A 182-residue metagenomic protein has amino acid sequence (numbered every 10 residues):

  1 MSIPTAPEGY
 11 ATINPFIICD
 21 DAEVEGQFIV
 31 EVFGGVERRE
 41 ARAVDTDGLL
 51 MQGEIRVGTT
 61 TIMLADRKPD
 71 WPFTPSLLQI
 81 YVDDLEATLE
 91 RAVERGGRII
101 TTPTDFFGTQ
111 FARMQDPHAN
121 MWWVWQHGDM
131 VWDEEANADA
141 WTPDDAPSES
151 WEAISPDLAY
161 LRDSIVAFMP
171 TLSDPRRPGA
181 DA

Functional and structural regions predicted by a protein language model:
S2-E8, L89-A182: Vicinal oxygen chelate
I3-Y10, F16-T61, G179-A182: Core segments of cupin and vicinal oxygen chelate
T12-D20, M51-R56, R67-R95, F106 (+1 more regions): Vicinal oxygen chelate
G26, D66, M130-D133: Generic domain-boundary/flexible-linker signal
G34-A41, T60-T61, L77-L78, D84-T88 (+3 more regions): Short, surface-exposed linear patches
A43, R67-K68, D105, H127: Residue-level structural signal for beta-strand termini and adjacent loop
I62-A65, W123: Conserved beta-strand in the GNAT
